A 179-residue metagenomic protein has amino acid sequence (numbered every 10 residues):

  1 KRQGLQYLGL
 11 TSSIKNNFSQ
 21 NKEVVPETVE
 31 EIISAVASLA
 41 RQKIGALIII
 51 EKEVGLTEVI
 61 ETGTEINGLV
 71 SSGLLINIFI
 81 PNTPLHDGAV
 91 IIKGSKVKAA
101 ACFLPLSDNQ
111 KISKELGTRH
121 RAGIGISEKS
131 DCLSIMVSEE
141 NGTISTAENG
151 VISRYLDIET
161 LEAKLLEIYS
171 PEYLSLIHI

Functional and structural regions predicted by a protein language model:
Q3-L176: Divalent-cation
